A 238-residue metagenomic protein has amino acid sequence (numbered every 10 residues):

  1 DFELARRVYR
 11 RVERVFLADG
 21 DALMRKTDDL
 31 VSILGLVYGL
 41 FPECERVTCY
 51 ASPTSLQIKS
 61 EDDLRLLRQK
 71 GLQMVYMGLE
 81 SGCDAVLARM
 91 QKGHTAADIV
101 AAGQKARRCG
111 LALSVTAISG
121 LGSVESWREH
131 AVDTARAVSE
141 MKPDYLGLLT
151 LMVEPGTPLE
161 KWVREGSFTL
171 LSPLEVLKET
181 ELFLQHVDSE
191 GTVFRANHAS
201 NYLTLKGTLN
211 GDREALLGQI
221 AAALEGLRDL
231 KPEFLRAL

Functional and structural regions predicted by a protein language model:
E3-R108, D188-S189: Conserved SAM/AdoMet-binding glycine-rich loop
L17, C49, M77, V115 (+3 more regions): Conserved, mostly hydrophobic/aromatic
T27, K92-A96, V124-A131, T169-P173: Flexible, glycine- and charge-enriched loops at secondary-structure boundaries
L30, S60, I99, A131-T134 (+2 more regions): Aromatic/hydrophobic pocket-lining residues that form the small-molecule binding cavity in soluble enzyme cores
T54, G82-V86, A106-H130, L149-P155 (+1 more regions): Conserved strand-turn element in the central/C-terminal portion of the radical SAM core barrel that lines
K59-L64, G122-E140: Catalytic cores of alpha/beta
Q73, A112, D144: Residue-level detector of anion-binding/catalytic polar loops
R136-L238: Auxiliary Fe-S-binding modules of radical SAM enzymes
